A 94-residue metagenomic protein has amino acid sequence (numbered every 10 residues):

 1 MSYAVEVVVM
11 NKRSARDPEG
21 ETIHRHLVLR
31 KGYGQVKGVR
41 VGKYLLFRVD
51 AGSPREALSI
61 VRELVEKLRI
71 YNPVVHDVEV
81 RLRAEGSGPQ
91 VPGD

Functional and structural regions predicted by a protein language model:
M1-D94: Non-catalytic terminal accessory/regulatory regions of metabolic enzymes
